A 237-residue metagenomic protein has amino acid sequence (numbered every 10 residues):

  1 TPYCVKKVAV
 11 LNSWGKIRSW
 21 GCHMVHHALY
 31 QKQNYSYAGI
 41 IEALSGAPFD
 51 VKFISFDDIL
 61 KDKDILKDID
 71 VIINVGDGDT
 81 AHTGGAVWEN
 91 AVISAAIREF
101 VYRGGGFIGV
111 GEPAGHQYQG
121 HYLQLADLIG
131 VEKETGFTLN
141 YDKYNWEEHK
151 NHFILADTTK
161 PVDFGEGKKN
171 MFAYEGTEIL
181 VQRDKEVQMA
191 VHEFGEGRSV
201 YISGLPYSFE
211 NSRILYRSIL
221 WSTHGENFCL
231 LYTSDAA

Functional and structural regions predicted by a protein language model:
T1-I69: Aromatic-Pro/Gly-enriched surface loop or interdomain linker that acts as a lid/target-recognition segment
V25-Q31, N74-W88: The substrate-binding groove and active-site-proximal loops of carbohydrate-active enzymes, especially glycoside
D70-G76, I108, Y201: Structural motif
D79, G84-K160: A glycine-rich, often tryptophan-bearing local segment used as a flexible ligand/cofactor-contacting loop or short
A173-E186: Short, Gly/Ser/Thr-enriched beta-strand-loop segments that form substrate-interacting elements of hydrolase/peptidase
K185-F194: Short, surface-exposed beta-strand/loop micro-motifs that present aromatic residues
S203, Y207-N227: Catalytic cores of secreted or luminal carbohydrate-active enzymes
Y232-A237: Conserved small/polar residues in nucleotide/adenosyl-binding loops
